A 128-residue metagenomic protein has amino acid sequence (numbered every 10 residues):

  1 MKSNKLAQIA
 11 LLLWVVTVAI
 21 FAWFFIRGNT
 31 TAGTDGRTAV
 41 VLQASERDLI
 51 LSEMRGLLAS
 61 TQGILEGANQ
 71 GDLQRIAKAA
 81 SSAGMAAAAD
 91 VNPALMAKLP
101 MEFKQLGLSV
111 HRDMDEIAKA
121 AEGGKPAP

Functional and structural regions predicted by a protein language model:
M1-V15: N-terminal Sec-pathway targeting helices
A10-L11, F21-P128: Extracytoplasmic c-type cytochrome modules immediately beyond a signal peptide or single-pass transmembrane anchor
V16-I20: Single-pass alpha-helical transmembrane signal-anchor segments
